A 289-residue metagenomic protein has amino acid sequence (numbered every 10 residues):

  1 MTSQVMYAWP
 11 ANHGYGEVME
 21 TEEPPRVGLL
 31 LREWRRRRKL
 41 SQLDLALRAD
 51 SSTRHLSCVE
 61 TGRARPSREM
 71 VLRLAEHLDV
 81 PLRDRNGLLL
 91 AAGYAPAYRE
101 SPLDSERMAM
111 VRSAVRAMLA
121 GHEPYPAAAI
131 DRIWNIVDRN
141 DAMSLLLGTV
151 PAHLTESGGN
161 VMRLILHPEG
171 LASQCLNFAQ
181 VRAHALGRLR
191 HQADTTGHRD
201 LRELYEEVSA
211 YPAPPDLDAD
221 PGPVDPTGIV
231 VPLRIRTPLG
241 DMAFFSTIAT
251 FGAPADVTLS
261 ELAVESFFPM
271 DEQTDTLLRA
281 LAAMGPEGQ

Functional and structural regions predicted by a protein language model:
T2-R38: A short, Lys/Arg-rich alpha-helix, primarily the initiator
N12, E69-L72, E76-A109: Short amphipathic recognition helices of helix-turn-helix/homeodomain-type DNA-binding modules
L29, K39-L40, P66-E69: Residue-level signal for the short linker/turn that defines the boundary of a DNA-recognition helix
R36, L47, E76: Alpha-helical residues within the helix-turn-helix
A49-R65, A75: Recognition helix of helix-turn-helix/homeodomain-like DNA-binding domains that insert into the DNA major groove
R107, R116-P126, I130-D131, V137-Q289: Hydrophobic protein-protein interaction segments
